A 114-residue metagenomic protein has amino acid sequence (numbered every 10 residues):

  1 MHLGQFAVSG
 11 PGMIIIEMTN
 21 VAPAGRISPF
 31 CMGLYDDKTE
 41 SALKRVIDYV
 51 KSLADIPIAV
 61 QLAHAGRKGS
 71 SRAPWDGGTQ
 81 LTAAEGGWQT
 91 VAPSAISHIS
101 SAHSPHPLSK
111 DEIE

Functional and structural regions predicted by a protein language model:
M1-A65, R72: N-terminal capping/small domains of soluble enzymes
A63-E114: Non-globular sequence segments
